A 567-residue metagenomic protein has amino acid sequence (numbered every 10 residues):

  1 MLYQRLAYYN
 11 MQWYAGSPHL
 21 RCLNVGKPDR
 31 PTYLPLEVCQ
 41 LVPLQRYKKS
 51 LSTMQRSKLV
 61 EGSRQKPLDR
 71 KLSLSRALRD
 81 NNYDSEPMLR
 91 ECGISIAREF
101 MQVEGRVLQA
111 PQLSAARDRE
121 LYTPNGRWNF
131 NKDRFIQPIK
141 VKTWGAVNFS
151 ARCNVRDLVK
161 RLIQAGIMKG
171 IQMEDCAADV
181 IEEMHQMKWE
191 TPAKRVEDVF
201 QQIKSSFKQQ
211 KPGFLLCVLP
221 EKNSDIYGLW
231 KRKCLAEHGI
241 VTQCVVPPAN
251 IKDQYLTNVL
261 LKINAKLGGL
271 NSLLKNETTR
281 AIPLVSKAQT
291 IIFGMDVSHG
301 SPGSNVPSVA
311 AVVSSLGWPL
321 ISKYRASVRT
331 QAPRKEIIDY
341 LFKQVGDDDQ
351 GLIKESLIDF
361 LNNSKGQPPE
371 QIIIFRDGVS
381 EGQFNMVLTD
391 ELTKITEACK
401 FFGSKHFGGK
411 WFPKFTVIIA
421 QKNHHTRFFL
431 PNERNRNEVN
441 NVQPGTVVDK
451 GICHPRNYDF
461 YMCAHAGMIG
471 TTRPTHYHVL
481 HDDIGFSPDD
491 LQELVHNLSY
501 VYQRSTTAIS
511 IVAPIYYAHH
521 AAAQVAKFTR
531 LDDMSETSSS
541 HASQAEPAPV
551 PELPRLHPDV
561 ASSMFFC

Functional and structural regions predicted by a protein language model:
M1-C567: Long, low-complexity, intrinsically disordered terminal regions
